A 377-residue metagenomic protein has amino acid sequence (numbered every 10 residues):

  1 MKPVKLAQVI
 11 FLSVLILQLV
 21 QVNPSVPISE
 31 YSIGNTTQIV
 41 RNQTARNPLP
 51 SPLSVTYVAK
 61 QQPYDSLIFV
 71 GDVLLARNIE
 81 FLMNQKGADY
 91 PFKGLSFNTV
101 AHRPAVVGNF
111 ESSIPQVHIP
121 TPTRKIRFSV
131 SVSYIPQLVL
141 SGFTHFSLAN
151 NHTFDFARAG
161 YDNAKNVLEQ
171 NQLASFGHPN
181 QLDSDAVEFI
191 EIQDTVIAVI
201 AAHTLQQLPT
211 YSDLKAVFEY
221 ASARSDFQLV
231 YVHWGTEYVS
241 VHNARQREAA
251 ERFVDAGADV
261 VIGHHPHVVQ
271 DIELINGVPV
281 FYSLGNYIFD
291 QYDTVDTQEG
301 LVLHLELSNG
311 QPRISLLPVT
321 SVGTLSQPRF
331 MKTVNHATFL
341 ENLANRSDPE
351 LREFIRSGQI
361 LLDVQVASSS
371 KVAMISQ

Functional and structural regions predicted by a protein language model:
M1-P27: Sec-dependent N-terminal signal peptides
Q21-Q377: Acidic, metal/ion-coordinating pockets
